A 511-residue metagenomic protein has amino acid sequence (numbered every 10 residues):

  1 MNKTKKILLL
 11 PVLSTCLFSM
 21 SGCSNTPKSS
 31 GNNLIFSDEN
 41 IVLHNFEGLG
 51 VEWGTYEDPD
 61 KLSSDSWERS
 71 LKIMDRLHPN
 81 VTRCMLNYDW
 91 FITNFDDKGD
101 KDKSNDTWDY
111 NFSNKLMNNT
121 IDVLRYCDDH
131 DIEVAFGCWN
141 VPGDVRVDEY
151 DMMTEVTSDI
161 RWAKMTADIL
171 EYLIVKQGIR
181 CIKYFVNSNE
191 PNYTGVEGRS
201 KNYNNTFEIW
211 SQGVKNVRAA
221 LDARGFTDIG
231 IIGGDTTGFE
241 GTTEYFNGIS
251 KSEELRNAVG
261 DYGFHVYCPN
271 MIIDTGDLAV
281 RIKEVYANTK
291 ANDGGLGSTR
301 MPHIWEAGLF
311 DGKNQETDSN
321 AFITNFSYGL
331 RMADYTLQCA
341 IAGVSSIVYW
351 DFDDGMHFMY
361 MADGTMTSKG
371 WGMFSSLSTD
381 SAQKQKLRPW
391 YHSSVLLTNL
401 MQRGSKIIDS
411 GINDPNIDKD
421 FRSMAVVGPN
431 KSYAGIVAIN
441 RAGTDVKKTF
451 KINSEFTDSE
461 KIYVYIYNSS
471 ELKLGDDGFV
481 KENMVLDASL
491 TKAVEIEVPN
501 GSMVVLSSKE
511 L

Functional and structural regions predicted by a protein language model:
M1-L9: Bacterial N-terminal signal peptides that target proteins for export
S19-G22: C-terminal motif of bacterial Sec signal peptides marking the signal peptidase cleavage site
P27-S66, S70-M74: N-terminal carbohydrate-binding accessory modules
L77-M271: Substrate-binding cleft and catalytic face of glycoside hydrolase catalytic domains, especially the flexible beta-alpha
G260, Y267-Q315: Glycoside hydrolase catalytic-domain groove-lining segments
I304, G308-S423: Aromatic/acidic polysaccharide-binding cleft in carbohydrate-active enzymes
N416-D458, G501-S507: Carbohydrate-binding surface patches
V480-L511: C-terminal beta-strand-rich structural cap/linker in extracellular carbohydrate-active enzymes
